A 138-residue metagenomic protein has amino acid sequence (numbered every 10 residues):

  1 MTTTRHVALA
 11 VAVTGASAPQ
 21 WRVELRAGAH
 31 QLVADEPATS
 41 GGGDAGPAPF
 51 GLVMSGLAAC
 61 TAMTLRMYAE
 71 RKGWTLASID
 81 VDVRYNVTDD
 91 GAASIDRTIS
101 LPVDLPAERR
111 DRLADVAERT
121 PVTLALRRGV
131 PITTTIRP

Functional and structural regions predicted by a protein language model:
M1-M54, M63-P138: Extended beta-strand/beta-hairpin segments
